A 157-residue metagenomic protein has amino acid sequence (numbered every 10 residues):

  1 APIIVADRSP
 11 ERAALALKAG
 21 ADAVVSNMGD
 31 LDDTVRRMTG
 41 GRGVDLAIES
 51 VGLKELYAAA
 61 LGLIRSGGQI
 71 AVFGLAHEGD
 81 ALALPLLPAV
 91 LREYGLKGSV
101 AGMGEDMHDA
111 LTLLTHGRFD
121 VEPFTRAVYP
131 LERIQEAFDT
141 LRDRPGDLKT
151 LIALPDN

Functional and structural regions predicted by a protein language model:
A1-A59: Adenosine-nucleotide cofactor-binding segment
V5-A6, D45-S50, F73-L75, S99-V100 (+1 more regions): Glycine- and other small-residue-rich loops at beta-strand/loop junctions that grip anionic moieties
P10, L61-G62, G104-N157: C-terminal hydrophobic helical "lid"/dimerization subdomain of Rossmann-like NAD(P)H-dependent oxidoreductases
A16, V35, D45, A60 (+5 more regions): Residue-level signal for nonpolar/aromatic packing positions in well-ordered secondary structure
L17-G20, M38-V44, R65-A71, R92-G95 (+1 more regions): Short, surface-exposed connector motifs at secondary-structure boundaries
V24, L82, A127-P130: A structural signal for short, well-ordered beta-strand elements
T39, G52, R65, R142 (+1 more regions): Short conserved AdoMet
K54-H116, L154-N157: Glycine-rich phosphate-binding loop and adjacent beta-alpha segment of Rossmann(oid) nucleotide-cofactor-binding
